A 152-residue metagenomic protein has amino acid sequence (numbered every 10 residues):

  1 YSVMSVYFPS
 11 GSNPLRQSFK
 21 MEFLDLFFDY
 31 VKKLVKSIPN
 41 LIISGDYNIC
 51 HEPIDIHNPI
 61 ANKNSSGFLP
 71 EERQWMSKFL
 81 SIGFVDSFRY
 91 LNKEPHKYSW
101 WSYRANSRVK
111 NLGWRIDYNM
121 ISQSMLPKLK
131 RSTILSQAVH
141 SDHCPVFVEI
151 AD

Functional and structural regions predicted by a protein language model:
Y1-S5: Beta-strand-turn-beta hairpins that frame and shape the catalytic cleft of phosphate-ester-processing enzymes
Y7, N119-I121, F147-A151: Short, well-ordered beta-strand micro-motif
F8-L24, I60-N64: Surface-exposed cleft-lining segments at the edges of enzyme active sites
F8-N13, N48-C50, K93-E94, M125-L126: Short, solvent-exposed loop/turn segments at secondary-structure junctions
D25-L112, I116: Metal-dependent phosphoesterases centered on the DNase I-like endonuclease/exonuclease/phosphatase
P95-Y98, K128-L129, D142: Short active-site-adjacent structural elements
P127-S136: Low-complexity, intrinsically disordered Gly/Pro/Thr-rich segments
L135-D152: Surface polyanion/phosphate-binding segment centered on an Asp-His-Pro turn
